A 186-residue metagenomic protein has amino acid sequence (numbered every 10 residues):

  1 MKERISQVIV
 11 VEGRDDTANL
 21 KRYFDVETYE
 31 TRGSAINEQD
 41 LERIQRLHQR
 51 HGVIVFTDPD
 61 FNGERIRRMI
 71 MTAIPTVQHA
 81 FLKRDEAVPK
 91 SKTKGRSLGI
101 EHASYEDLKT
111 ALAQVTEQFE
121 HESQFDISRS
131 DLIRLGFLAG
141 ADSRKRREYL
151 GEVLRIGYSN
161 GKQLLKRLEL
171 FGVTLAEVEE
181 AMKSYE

Functional and structural regions predicted by a protein language model:
M1-E12, T17-E27: Glycine-rich, flexible N-terminal cofactor/catalytic loop recognition
K2, R22-F24, S34, E38-E186: TOPRIM fold recognition
T28-R32: Short glycine-rich, Thr/Ser-proximal phosphate-binding strand/loop in the N-terminal lobe of ATP-dependent enzymes
